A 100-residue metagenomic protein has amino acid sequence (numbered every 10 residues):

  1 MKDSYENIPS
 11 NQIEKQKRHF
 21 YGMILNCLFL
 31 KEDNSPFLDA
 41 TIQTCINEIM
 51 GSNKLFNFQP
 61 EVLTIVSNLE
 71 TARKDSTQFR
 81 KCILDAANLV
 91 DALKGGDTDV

Functional and structural regions predicted by a protein language model:
K2, S10-I13, T44, N57 (+1 more regions): Glycine-centered signal
K2-D39: Short terminal alpha-helical segments
E6, D39, N47-E48, K81 (+1 more regions): A detector of low-complexity, intrinsically disordered, Ser/Thr/Gly/Pro/Ala-rich segments
F20, L38, E61-V62, F79 (+2 more regions): Generic short amphipathic/hydrophobic targeting helices enriched at N-termini, encompassing Sec-type signal peptides
I24-L28, I42-C45, I49, V62 (+3 more regions): Generic L/I/V-rich hydrophobic alpha-helical segments across diverse proteins
F29-D39, K54-Q59, T71-K81: Charged, low-complexity interaction regions
E70-V100: Amphipathic alpha-helical binding modules
